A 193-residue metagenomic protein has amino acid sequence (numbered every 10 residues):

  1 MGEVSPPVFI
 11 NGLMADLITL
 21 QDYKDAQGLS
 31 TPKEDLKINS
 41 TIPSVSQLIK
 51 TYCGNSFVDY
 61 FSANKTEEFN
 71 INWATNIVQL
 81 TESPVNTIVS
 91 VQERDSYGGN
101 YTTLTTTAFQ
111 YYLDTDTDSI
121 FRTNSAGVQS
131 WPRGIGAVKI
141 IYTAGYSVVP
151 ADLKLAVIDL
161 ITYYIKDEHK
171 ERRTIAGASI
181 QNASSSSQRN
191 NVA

Functional and structural regions predicted by a protein language model:
M1-A193: Divalent metal-cofactor coordination and adjacent catalytic microenvironments
